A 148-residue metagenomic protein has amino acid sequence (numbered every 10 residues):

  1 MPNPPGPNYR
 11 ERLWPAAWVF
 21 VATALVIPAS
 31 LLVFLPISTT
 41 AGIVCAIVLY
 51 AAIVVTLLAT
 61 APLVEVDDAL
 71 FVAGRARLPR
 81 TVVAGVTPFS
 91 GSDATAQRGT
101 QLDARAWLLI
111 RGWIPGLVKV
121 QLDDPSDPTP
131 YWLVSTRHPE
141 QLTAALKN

Functional and structural regions predicted by a protein language model:
M1-P36: N-terminal membrane-targeting/pre-transmembrane regions
P5, V26, Y50, K119-D123: Hydrophobic, well-ordered secondary-structure segments that either form specific early membrane-associated helices used
A22-V26, C45-A52: Lipid-exposed faces of alpha-helical membrane segments in multi-pass integral membrane proteins
I37-A46: Short, aromatic-rich membrane-interface segments at the entry and exit of alpha-helical transmembrane domains
I47-T87: Conserved beta-hairpin
D67, D123, S135-R137: A structural detector for beta-sheet-dominated domains
G74-L133: Non-transmembrane, membrane-adjacent beta-strand/coil modules in membrane-associated proteins and peripheral
T129-N148: C-terminal/domain-terminus segments
